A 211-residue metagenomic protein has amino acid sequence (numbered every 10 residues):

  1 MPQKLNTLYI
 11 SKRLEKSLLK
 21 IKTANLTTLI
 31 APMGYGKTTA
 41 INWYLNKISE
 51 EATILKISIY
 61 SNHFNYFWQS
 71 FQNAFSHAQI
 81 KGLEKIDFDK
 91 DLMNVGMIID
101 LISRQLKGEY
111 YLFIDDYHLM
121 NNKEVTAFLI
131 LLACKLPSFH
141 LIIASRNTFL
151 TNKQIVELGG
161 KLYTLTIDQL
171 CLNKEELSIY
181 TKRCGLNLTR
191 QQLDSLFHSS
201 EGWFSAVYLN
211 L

Functional and structural regions predicted by a protein language model:
K4-L18: N-terminal pre-P-loop "Q-motif" helix
T27-K56: P-loop NTPase Walker A phosphate-binding motif
A31, L119-E124, L129-G159, T164: Sensor-1/coupling segment of RecA-like P-loop NTPase cores
A31-M33, T53-F64, F88, I167: A short hydrophobic beta-strand->loop->alpha-helix junction that borders the nucleotide-binding pocket of P-loop NTPases
N65-I86, I99-S103: Conserved NTP-binding/hydrolysis module of P-loop NTPases
Y66, G160-T164, I179-L211: Amphipathic alpha-helical "lid/sensor" segments that cap RecA-like P-loop NTPase cores
L101-E124: Conserved P-loop NTPase "ATPase switch" module shared by AAA+ and STAND
Y163-K174: Conserved AAA+ ATPase "SRH/arginine-finger" region at the nucleotide-binding site
